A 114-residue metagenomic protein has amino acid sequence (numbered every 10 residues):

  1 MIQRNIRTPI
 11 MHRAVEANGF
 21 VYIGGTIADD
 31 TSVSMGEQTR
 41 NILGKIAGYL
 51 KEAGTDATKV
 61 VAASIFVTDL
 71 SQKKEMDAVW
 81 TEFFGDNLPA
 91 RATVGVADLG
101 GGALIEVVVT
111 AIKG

Functional and structural regions predicted by a protein language model:
M1-G114: Short, polar/acidic, helix-capping and beta-turn segments at strand->helix junctions that line the mouths
